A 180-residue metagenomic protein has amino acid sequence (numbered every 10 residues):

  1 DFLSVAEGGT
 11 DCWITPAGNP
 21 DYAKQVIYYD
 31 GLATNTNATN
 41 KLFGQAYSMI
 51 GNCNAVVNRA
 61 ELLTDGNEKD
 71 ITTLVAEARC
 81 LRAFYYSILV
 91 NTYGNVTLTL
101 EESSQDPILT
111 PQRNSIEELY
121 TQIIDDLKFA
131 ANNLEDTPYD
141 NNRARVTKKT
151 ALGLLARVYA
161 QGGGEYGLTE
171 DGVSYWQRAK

Functional and structural regions predicted by a protein language model:
D1-E7, V173-K180: Membrane-proximal, proline-rich intrinsically disordered regions
D1-T10, I14, A55, E117: Acidic, glycine-rich segments characteristic of secretory precursors and extracytoplasmic regions
A17-Y93, I108-T121, L127-R143: Conserved, well-structured interaction surfaces
G44, D140-K148, E165-Y175: Outer-membrane beta-barrel proteins
V90-N91, T97, P138, Q161-E170: Short coil/turn linking the two alpha-helices of tandem helical-hairpin repeats
V96, L100-S103, R113, G153 (+1 more regions): Acidic, serine/threonine/proline-rich low-complexity intrinsically disordered regions
K149-R157: Core structural elements
